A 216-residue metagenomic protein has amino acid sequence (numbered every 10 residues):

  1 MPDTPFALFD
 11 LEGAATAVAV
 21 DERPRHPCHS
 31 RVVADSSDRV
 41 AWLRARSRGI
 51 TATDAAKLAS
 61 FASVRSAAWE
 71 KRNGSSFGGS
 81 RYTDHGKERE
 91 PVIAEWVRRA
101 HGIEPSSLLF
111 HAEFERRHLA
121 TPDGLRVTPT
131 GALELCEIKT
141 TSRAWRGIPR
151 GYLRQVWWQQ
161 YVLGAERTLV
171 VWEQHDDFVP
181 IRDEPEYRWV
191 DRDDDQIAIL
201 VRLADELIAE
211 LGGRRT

Functional and structural regions predicted by a protein language model:
M1-L8, A132, G213-T216: Short intrinsically disordered terminal tails
M1-V92: Charged, glycine-rich intrinsically disordered N-terminal tails and low-complexity linkers that flank
S75-S76, V170, R215: Secondary-structure transition/capping residues
T83, A209-T216: Contiguous, amphipathic alpha-helical segments that mediate oligomerization or scaffolding in large protein assemblies
R89, A94-W96, E104: Gly/Pro/Ser/Thr-rich low-complexity, intrinsically disordered segments predominantly at protein N-termini
A100-P122, R126-G212: Nucleic-acid nuclease catalytic cores
